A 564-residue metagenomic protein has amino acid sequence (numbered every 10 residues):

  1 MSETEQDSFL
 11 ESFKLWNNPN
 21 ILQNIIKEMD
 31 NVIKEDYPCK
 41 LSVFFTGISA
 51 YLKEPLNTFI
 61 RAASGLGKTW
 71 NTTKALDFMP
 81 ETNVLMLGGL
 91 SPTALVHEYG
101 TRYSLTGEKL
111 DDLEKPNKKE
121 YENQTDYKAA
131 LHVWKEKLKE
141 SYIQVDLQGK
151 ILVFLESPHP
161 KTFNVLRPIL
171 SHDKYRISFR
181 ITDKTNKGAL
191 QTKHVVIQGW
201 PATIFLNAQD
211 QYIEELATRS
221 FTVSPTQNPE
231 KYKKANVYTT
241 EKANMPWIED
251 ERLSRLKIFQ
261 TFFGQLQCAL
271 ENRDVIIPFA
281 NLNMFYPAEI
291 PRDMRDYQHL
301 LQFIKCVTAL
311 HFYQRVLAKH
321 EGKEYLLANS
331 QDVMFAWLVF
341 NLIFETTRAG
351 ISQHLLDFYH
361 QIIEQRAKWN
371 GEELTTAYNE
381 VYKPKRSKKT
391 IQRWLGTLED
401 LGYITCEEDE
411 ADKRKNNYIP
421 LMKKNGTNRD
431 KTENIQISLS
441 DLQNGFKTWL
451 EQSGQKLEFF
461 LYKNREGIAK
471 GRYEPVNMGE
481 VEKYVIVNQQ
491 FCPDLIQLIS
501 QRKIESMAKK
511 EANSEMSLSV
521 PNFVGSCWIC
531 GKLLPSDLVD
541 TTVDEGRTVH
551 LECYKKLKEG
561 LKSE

Functional and structural regions predicted by a protein language model:
S2-Y37: Charged, amphipathic alpha-helical linker segments immediately N-terminal to NTP-binding catalytic cores
Q6, T192-A202, A208-F358, I499: Phosphate-sensing "switch" segment of ASCE/P-loop ATPases
L41, T46-R252: Conserved ASCE/P-loop NTPase catalytic core
G350-E511: Terminal-proximal interaction/regulatory segments of ATP-powered molecular machines
C527-C530, H550: Short cysteine-rich clusters marking metal-coordination/redox-active sites
P535, V549-C553: Zinc-coordinating Cys/His ligand positions in small cysteine/histidine-rich zinc-finger domains
L538-T548: Short linker/helix segments within small regulatory modules
E552-E564: Short metal-binding segments enriched for Cys and/or His
